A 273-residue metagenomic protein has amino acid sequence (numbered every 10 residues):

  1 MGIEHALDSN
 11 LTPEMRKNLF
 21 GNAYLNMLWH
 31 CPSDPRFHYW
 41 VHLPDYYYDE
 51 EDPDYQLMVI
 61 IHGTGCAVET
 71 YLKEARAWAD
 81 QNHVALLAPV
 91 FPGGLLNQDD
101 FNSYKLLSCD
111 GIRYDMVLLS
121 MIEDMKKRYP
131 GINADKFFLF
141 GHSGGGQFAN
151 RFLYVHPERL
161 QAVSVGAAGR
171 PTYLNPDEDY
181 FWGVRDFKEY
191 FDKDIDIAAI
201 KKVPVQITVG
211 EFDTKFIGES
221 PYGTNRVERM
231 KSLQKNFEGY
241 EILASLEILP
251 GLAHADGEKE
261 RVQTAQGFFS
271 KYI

Functional and structural regions predicted by a protein language model:
M1-L57, T70, F137-H142, Q147 (+7 more regions): A domain-start/cap signature at the N-terminus of enzymes
H30, P35, Y47, P53-D135: Serine-hydrolase catalytic machinery in alpha/beta-hydrolase-like enzymes
V59-I61, G166, V209, L249: Alpha/beta-hydrolase
E74-A75, M121, R229, L233 (+1 more regions): A general structural detector for well-ordered alpha-helical segments in enzyme core domains, enriched
V90-G94, G169, L252: Short beta-to-alpha linker loops that shape the active-site pocket of alpha/beta-hydrolase fold enzymes
L119, N150-Y154, Q266: Short, hydrophobic alpha-helix immediately C-terminal to the catalytic nucleophile
A162, G169-Y240: The feature captures the conserved acid-bearing segment of alpha/beta-hydrolase catalytic domains
K231-I273: C-terminal catalytic histidine-bearing segment of alpha/beta-hydrolase fold enzymes
